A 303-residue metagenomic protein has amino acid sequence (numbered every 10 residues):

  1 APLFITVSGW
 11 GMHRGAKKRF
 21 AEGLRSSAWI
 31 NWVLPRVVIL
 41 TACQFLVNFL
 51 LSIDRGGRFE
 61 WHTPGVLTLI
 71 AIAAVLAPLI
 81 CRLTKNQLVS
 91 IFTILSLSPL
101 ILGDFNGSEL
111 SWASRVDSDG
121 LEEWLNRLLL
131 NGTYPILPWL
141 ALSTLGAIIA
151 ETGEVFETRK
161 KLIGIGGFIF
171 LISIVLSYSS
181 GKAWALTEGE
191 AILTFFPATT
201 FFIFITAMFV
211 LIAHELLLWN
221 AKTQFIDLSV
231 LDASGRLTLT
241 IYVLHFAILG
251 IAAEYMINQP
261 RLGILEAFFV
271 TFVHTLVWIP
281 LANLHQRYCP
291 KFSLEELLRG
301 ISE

Functional and structural regions predicted by a protein language model:
A1-E303: Alpha-helical transmembrane segments and their immediate juxtamembrane cytosolic regions
